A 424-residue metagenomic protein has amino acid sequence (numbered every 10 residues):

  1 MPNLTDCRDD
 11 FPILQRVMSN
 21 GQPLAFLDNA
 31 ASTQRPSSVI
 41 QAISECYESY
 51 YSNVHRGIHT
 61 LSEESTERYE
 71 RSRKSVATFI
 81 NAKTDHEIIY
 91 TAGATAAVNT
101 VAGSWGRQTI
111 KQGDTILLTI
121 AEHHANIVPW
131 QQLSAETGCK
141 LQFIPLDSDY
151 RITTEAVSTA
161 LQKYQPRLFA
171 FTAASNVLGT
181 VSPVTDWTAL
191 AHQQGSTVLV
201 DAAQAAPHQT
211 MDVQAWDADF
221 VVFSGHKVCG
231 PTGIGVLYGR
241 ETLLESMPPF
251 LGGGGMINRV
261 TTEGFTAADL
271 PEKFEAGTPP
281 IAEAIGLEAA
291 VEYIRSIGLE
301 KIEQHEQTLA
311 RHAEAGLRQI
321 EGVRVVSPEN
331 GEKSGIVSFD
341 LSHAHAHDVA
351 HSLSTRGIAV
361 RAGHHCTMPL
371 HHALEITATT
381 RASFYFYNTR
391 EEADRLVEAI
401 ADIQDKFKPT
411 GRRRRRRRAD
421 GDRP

Functional and structural regions predicted by a protein language model:
M1-P424: Pyridoxal 5′-phosphate
